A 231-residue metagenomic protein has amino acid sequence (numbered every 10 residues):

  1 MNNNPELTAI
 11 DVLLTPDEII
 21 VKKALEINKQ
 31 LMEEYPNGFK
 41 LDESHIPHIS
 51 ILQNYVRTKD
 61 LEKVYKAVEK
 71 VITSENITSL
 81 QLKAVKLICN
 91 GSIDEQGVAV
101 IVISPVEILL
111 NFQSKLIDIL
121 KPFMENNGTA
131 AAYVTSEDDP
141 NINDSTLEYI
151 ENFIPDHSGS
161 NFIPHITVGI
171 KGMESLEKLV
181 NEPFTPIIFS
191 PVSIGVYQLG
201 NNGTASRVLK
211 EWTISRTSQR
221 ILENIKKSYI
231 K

Functional and structural regions predicted by a protein language model:
M1-S92, V106-G195, N201-K231: Basic, often amphipathic N-terminal segments
I93-G97: Acidic/polar active-site rim loop that often engages polyanionic ligands
I101-V102: A short, structured beta-strand-centered segment in the mid-to-C-terminal lobe of catalytic cores from group-transfer
